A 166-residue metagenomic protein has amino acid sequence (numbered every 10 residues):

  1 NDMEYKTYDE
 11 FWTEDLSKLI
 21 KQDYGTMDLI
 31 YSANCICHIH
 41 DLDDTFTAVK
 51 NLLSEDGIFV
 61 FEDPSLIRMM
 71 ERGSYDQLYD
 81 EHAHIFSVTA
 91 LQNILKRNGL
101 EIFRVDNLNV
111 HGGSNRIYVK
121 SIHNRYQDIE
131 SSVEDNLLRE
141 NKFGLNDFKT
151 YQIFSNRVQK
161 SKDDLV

Functional and structural regions predicted by a protein language model:
M3-L19: Conserved SAM-binding strand-loop segment of SAM-dependent methyltransferases
D28-Y31: A conserved beta-strand element that flanks and buttresses the S-adenosyl-L-methionine
C35: Hydrophobic adenine-recognition pocket in adenosine-nucleotide-binding enzymes
D43-V60: A short glycine-rich, Lys/Arg-flanked "PGG" loop and its adjoining helix->strand segment in the class I
F61-H84, V88-L91, L95: Short, glycine-/aromatic-enriched active-site segment of Class I SAM-dependent methyltransferases
L100-H111: Conserved S-adenosyl-L-methionine
H111-S161: Flexible, glycine-/basic-rich loop-and-beta segments that form/coincide with the SAM-dependent methyltransferase
L165-V166: Structural/interface elements that position substrates and couple domains in central-metabolism enzymes
